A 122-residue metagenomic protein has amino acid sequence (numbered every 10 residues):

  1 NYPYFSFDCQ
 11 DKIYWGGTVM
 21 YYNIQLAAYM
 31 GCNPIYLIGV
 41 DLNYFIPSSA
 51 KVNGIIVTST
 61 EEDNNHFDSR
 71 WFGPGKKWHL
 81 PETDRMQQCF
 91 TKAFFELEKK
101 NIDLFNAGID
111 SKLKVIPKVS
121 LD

Functional and structural regions predicted by a protein language model:
N1-D122: Metal-ion/cofactor- or nucleotide/acyl-coenzyme-handling active-site neighborhoods
